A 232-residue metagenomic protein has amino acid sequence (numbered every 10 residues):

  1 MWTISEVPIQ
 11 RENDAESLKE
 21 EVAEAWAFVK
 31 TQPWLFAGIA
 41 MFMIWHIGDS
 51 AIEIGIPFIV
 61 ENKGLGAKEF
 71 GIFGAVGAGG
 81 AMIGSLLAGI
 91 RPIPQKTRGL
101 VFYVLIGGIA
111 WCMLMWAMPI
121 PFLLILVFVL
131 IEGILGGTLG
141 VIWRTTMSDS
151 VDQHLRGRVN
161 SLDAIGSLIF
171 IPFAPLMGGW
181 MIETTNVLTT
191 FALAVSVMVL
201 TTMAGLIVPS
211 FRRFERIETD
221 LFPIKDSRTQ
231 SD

Functional and structural regions predicted by a protein language model:
M1-Q10, A204-V208: C-terminal membrane-cytosol helix-exit motif in multi-pass small-molecule transporters
I4-S5, W34-A37, D49, A67-K68 (+1 more regions): A short alpha-helix capping/helix-coil boundary motif
E6-I39, P223-D232: Juxtamembrane intracellular "pre-TM" segments in multi-pass secondary transporters
P8, L35, E53, R212-R213: Charged, solvent-exposed alpha-helical segments that act as regulatory interaction surfaces
A23, K30, I44, I56-P57 (+1 more regions): C-terminal transmembrane bundle of multi-pass solute transporters/carriers
F42-G48: Mobile cap/lid helix-loop segments that border enzyme active or cofactor-binding sites and regulate substrate access
G48-I54: Extracytoplasmic gate region of multi-pass secondary transporters
